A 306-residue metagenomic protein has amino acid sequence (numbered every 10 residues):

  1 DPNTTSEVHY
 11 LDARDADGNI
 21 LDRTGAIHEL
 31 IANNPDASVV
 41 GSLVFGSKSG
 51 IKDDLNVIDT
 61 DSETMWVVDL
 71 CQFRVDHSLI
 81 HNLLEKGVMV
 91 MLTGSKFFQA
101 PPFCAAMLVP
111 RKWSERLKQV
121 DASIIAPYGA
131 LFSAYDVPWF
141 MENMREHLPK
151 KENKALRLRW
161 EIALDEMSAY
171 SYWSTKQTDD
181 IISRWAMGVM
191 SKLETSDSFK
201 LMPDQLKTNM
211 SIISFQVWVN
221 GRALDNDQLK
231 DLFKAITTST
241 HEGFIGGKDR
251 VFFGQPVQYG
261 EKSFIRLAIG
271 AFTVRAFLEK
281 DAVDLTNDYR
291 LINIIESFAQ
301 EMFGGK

Functional and structural regions predicted by a protein language model:
D1-D61, K176, F303-G304: PLP-dependent aspartate aminotransferase-fold enzymes
V40-V44, V67, M91, A106-L108 (+1 more regions): Structural motif
G46-I51, F73-R74, T273-V274: Short acidic, S/G/P-rich loop/turn micro-motifs used as interaction or catalytic elements
K52-I80: Catalytic PLP-binding core of fold-type I/II PLP enzymes
H81-S95: Conserved active-site segment immediately N-terminal to the catalytic lysine that forms the internal aldimine
S95-L206: Active-site C-terminal subdomain of aminotransferase-like
M167-S263: Conserved small-domain helix->loop->beta segment predominantly found in fold-type I
P256-K306: PLP-dependent enzyme catalytic core of the Aspartate aminotransferase-like
